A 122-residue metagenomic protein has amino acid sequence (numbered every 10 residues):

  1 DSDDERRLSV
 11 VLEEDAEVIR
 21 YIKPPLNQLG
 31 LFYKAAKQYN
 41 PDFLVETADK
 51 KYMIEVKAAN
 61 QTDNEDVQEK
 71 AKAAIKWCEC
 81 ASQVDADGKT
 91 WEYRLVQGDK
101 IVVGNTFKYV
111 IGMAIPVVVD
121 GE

Functional and structural regions predicted by a protein language model:
D1-E122: Electrostatic, structured charged patches in enzyme active sites and in nucleic-acid/phosphate-binding
